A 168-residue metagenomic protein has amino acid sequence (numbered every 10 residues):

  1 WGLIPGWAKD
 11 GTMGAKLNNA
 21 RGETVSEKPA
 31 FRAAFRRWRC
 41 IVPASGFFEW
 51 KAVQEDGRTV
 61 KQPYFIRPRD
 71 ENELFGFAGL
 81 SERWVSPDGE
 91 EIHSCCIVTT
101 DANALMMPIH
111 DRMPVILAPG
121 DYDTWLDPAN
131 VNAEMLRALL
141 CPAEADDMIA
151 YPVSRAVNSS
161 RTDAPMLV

Functional and structural regions predicted by a protein language model:
W1-R39, R67-R69, A78: Short, His- and charge-rich active-site/binding loops that engage polyanionic ligands
T12, K51-T59, L126: Cytochrome P450 core scaffold surrounding the K-helix E-X-X-R motif and the conserved "meander" helix-loop region
A15, D88-S94: Short, basic/aromatic beta-hairpin or loop at an interaction surface
R21-V25, I92-T100: Short, structured beta-strand/loop micro-motifs enriched in basic residues and often containing a Trp
S26-R37, F48-D56, Y64, W84-V85 (+1 more regions): Short helix-to-loop capping/linker segments positioned immediately adjacent to catalytic or ligand/cofactor-binding
R67-D88: A motif-centric signal for short, conserved binding hotspots located in accessible loops or intrinsically disordered
V85, V98-V168: C-terminal accessory segment of soluble enzyme catalytic cores
